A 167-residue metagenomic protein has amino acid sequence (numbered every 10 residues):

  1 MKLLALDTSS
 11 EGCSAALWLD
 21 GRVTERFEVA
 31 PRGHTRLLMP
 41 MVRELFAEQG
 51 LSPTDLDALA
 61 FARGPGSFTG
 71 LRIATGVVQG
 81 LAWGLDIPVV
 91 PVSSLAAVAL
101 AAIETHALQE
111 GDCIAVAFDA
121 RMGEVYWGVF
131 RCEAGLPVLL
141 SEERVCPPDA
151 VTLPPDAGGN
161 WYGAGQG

Functional and structural regions predicted by a protein language model:
M1-P65: N-terminal beta-alpha supersecondary unit
L6-S9, M41-V42, R63-G64, L71 (+3 more regions): Fold-independent oxyanion-binding glycine-rich loops and adjacent beta-strand/coil segments at enzyme active sites
G12, S67, M122-E124: Glycine-rich nucleotide phosphate-binding loop and flanking beta-alpha elements of Rossmann-like dinucleotide-binding
L37-P40, G76, A97-L100: Short amphipathic alpha-helical face segments that pack within enzyme cores and frequently flank/anchor catalytic
A47-T54, A82-V92, A107-E110: Phosphate-handling active-site elements
A60-S94: DPxDG-like acidic metal-binding loop motif
P88-G167: Surface "functional belts" at beta-alpha junctions
